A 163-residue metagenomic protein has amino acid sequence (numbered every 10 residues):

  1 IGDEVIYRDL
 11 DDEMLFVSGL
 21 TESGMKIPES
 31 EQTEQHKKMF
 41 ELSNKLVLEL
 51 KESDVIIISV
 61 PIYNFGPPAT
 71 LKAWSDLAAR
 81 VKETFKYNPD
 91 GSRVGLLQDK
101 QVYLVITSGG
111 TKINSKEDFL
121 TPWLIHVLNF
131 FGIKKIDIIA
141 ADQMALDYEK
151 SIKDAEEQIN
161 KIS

Functional and structural regions predicted by a protein language model:
I1, L96-Q98, G132: Short, structurally constrained coil/turn elements that cap an alpha-helix or connect an alpha-helix to the following
I1-V60, F65-D76, Q158-S163: N-terminal beta1-alpha1-beta2 submodule of the flavodoxin-like/Rossmannoid cofactor-binding fold
E4, K100-V102, K134-K135: Residues at the starts of beta-strands that form the adenosine-phosphate
L10, T107, A141: Cofactor-binding loop segments of dinucleotide-utilizing enzymes, especially the Rossmann-like FAD- and NAD(P)+-binding
E13-L15, G110, M144-L146: Surface-exposed, flexible loop/turn segments at secondary-structure boundaries
K38-P122: Helix-loop-strand module that forms the ligand-binding subsite of alpha/beta enzymes
N114-S163: Glycine-rich phosphate/pyrophosphate-binding loop and the adjoining helix
